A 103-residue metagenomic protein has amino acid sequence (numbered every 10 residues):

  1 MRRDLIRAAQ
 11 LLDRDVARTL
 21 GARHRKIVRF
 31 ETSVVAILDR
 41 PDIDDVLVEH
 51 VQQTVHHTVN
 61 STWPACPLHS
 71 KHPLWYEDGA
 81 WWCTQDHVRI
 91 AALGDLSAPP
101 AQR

Functional and structural regions predicted by a protein language model:
M1-D42: N-terminal alpha-helical interaction blocks
D39-R103: Cys/His-clustered metal-coordination modules, chiefly Zn-binding fingers
